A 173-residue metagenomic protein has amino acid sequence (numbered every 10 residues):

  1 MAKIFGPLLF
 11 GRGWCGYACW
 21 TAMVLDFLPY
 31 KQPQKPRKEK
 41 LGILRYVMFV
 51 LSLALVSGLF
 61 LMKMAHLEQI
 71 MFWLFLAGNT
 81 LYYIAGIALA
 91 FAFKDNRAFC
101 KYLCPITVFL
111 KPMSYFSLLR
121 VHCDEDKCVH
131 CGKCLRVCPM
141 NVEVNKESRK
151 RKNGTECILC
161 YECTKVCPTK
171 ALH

Functional and structural regions predicted by a protein language model:
M1-K146, T155-H173: Non-ligating segments of multi-cofactor redox enzymes
K150: IQ-motif-like calmodulin-binding regions
